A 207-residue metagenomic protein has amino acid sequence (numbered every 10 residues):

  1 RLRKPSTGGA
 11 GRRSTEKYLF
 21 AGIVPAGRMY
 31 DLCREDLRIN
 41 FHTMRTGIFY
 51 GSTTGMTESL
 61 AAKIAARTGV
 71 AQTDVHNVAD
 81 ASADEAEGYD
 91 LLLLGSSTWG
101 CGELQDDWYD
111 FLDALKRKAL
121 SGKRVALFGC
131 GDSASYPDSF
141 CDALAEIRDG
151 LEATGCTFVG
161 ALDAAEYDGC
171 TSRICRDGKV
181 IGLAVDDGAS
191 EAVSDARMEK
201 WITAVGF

Functional and structural regions predicted by a protein language model:
K4, K17-Y18, M29: Polybasic, lysine-rich low-complexity intrinsically disordered segments
G8-G11, G22, G27: Residue-identity detector for glycine
R45-I64: N-terminal beta1-alpha1 ligand-phosphate binding loop
S59, R67, A71-H76, G88-F207: FMN-binding flavodoxin-like domain, especially the glycine-rich phosphate-binding loop
N77-S82: Short acidic loop-to-helix transition motifs that present clustered carboxylates
